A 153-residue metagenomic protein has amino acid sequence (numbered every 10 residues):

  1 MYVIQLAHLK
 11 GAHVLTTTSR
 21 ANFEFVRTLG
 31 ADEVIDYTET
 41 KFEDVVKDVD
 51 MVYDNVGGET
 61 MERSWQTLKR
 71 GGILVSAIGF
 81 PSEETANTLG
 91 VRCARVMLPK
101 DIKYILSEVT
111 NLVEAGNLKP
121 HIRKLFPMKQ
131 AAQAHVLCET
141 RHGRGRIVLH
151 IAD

Functional and structural regions predicted by a protein language model:
M1-D153: Terminal helix/beta-alpha structural elements that buttress the NAD(P)+-binding lobe
